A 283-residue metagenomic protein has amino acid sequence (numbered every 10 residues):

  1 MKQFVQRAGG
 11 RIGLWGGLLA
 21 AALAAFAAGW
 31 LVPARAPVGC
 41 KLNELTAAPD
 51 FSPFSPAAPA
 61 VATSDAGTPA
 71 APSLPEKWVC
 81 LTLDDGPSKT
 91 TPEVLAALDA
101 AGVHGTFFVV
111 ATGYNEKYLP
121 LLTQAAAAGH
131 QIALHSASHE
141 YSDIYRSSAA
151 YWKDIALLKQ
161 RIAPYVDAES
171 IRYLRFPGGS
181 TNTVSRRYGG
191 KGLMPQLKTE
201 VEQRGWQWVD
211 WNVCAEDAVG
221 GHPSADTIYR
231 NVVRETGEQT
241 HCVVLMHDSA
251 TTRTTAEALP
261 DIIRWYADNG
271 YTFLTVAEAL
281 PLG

Functional and structural regions predicted by a protein language model:
M1-C80, A96-G105, P164, N212 (+1 more regions): Terminal accessory/targeting
R11, W15-G16, A66-T68, K117 (+5 more regions): Sparse, context-dependent recognition of short Cys/His-centered cofactor- or disulfide-binding micro-motifs
N43-F176, P281-L282: Active-site beta->alpha N-cap acidic-glycine motif
H139-L245, S249-A267, Y271-T272, E278-L282: Catalytic domains of cell-wall/extracellular-matrix polysaccharide-remodeling enzymes, centered on de-N-acetylation
